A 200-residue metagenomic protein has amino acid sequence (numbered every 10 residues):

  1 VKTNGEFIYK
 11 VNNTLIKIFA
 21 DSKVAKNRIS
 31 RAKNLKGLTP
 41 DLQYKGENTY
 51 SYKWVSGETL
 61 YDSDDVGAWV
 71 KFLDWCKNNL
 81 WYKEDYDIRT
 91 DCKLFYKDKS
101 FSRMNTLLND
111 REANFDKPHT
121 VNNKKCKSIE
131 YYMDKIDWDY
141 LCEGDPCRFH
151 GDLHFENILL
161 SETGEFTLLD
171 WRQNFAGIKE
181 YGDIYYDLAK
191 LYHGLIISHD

Functional and structural regions predicted by a protein language model:
V1-F7, N12, C76-L80, R89 (+1 more regions): Phosphate/pyrophosphate-binding loops and the adjoining catalytic core of nucleotide-dependent enzymes
K2-S30, K53-W54, Y61-D62: ATP-binding glycine-rich loop module of kinase domains
T14, L38, Y50, C147 (+1 more regions): Protein kinase-like catalytic core scaffold
N34-E47: Conserved HxN/HPN-centered segment at the entrance to the catalytic loop of eukaryotic protein kinase-like domains
L35-L38, E58-L141: Conserved kinase catalytic-core helix
Y50, H154-F155, S198: Catalytic phosphate/metal-binding cores of nucleic-acid and nucleotide-processing enzymes, i.e., regions that mediate
M133-G182: Active-site acidic catalytic loop and adjacent metal/ATP-binding pocket of ATP-dependent phosphoryl transfer enzymes
G177-D200: Active-site activation/catalytic loop segments of kinase-like enzymes and analogous catalytic loops in related
